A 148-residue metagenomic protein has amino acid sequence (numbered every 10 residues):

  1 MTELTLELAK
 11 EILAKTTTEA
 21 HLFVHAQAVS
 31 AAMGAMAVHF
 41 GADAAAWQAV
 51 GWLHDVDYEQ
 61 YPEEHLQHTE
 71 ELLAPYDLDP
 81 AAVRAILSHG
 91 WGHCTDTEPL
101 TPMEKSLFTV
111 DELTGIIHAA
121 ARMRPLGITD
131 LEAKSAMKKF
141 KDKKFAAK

Functional and structural regions predicted by a protein language model:
M1-Y61: Acidic/His-rich, divalent-metal-binding segments that scaffold phosphate/diphosphate chemistry
F40-F145: Divalent metal-dependent catalytic cores for phosphoryl transfer on phosphate-bearing substrates
